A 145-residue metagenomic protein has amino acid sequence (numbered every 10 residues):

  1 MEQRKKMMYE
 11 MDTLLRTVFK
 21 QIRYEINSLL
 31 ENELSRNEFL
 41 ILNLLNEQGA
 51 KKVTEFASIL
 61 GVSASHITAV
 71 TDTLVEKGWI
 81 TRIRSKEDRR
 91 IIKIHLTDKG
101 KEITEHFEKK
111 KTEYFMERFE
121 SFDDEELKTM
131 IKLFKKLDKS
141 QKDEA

Functional and structural regions predicted by a protein language model:
M1-N32: N-terminal leader segment of winged-helix/HTH proteins
Q3-K5, E10, K109-A145: Terminal interaction helix/tail motif
Y24-S63: N-terminal helix-turn-helix DNA-binding core of bacterial DNA-binding proteins
E31-L34, H66-A69, T73, D123: Short glycine/proline-centered loop/turn elements that form peptide/ligand docking sites
N43-E47, E108, K135: Short, locally clustered residues in the helix-turn-helix/winged-helix DNA-binding domain
V53-T54, S65, D72, I92: Residues within helix-turn-helix
T73-K128: Charged, amphipathic alpha-helical coiled-coil/dimerization segments
